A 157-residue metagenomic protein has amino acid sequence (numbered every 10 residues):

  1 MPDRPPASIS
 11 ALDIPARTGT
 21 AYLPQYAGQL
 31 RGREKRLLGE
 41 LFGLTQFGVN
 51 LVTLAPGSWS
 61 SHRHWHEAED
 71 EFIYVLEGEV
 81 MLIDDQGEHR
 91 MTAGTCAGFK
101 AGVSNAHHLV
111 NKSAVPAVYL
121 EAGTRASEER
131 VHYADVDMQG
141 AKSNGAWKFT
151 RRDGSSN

Functional and structural regions predicted by a protein language model:
M1-Q46, V131-N157: A short, N-terminal "cap"/entry segment at the start of jelly-roll beta-barrel domains of the cupin/DSBH fold
G32-L37, N50-H66, S104: Conserved short histidine dyad/triad with adjacent acidic residue
L51-A55, H66-D84, A122-T124: Short, conserved beta-strand element in jelly-roll/cupin
D85-A101: Short acidic-glycine-tyrosine-enriched beta hairpin
A101-E129: Ligand-binding loop in jelly-roll beta-barrel domains
